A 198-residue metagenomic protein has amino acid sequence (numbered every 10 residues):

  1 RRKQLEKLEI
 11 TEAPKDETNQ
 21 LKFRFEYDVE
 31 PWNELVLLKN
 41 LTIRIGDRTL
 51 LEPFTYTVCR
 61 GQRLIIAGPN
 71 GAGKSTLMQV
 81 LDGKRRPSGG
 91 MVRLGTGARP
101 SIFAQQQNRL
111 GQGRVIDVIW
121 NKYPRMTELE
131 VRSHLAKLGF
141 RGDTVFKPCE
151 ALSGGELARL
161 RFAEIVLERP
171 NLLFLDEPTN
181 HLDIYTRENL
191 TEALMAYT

Functional and structural regions predicted by a protein language model:
R1-D28, W32, S88-G89, P124-M126 (+1 more regions): Extended, highly charged alpha-helical segments
D28-T198: ABC ATP-binding cassette signature C-motif
